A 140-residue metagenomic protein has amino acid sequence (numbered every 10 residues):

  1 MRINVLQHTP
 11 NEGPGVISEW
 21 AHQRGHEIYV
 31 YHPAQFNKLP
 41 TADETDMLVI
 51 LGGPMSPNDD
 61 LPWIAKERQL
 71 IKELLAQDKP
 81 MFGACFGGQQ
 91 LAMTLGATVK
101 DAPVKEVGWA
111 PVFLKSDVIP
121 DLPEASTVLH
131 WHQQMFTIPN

Functional and structural regions predicted by a protein language model:
M1-K79: N-terminal beta1-alpha1 cap of cysteine-dependent amidohydrolase-like domains
V5, W109-V112, V128: Generic preference for hydrophobic
P10, Q35-N37, G88, E106 (+1 more regions): Residue-level detector of flexible, active-site-proximal loop/helix-junction positions within diverse enzyme catalytic
V16, T94, P139-N140: Short, well-ordered secondary-structure micro-motifs
E27-Y29, T98, T127: Conserved beta-strand segments of alpha/beta enzyme cores
Q35-P40, A102, D117-I119, M135-F136: Short, flexible, glycine/charge-rich loop motifs used to bind or transfer phosphoryl groups or to couple energy/partner
I50-S116: Cysteine-nucleophile active-site neighborhood
I119-N140: Catalytic beta-strand/loop cores that center a nucleophilic Ser/Cys/Thr and support acyl-enzyme chemistry
